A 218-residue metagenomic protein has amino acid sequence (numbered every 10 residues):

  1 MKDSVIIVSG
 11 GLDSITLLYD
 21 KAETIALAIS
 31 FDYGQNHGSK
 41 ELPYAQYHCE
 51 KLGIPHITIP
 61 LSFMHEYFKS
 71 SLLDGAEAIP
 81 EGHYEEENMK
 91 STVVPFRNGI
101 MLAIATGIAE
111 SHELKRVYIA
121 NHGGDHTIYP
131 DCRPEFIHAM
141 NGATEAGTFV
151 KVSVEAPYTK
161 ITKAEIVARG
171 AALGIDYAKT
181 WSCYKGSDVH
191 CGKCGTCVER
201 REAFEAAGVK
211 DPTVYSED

Functional and structural regions predicted by a protein language model:
M1-G174: ATP-dependent adenylation/nucleotidyltransferase module used to activate substrates
L17-L18, E199, Y215: Residue-level recognition of conserved structural "scaffold" positions that shape functional pockets and channels
A103, K179-E202: Local cysteine-cluster metal-coordination motifs and their immediate loop/turn environment, predominantly Fe-S cluster
D125, F204-E205: Glycine-rich nucleotide phosphate-binding loop and flanking beta-alpha elements of Rossmann-like dinucleotide-binding
T148, E205-G208: Short amphipathic alpha-helical interaction/hinge segments
G186-S187, A207-D218: Short cysteine/histidine-rich metal-coordination sites, predominantly Zn2+-binding motifs
